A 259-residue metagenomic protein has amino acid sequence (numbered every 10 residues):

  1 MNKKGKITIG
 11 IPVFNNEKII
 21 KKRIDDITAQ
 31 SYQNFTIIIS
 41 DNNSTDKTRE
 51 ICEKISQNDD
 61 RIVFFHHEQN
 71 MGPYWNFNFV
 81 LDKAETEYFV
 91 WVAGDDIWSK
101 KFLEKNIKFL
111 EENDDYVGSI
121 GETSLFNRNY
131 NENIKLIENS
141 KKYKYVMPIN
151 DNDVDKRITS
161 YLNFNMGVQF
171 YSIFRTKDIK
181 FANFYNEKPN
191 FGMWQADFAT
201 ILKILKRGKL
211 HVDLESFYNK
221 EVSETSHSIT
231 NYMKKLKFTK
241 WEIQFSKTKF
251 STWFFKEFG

Functional and structural regions predicted by a protein language model:
M1-M233: Nucleotide-sugar donor-binding/catalytic module of glycosyltransferases that assemble extracellular/cell-envelope
D151-N152, I173, T239-G259: C-terminal, non-catalytic tails of nucleotide-sugar-dependent glycosyltransferases
